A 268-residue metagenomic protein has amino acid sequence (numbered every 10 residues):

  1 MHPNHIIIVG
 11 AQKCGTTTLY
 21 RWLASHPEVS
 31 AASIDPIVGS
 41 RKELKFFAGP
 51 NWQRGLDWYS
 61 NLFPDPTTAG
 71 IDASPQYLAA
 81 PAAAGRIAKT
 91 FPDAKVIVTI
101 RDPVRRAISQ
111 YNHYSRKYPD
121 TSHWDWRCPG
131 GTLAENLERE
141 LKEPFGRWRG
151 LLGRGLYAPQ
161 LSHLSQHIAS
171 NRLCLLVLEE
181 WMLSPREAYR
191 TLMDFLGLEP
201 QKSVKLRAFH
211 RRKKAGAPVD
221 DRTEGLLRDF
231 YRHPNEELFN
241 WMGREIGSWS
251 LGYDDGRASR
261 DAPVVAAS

Functional and structural regions predicted by a protein language model:
M1-L78, K89-A94, T99, V104-L141 (+3 more regions): PAPS-dependent sulfotransferase catalytic core
P27, L44-K45, P75, R149 (+3 more regions): Flexible, active-site-adjacent loop/turn segments at secondary-structure boundaries
R41-E43, E140-G146, K213-T223: Short, contiguous pre-domain boundary segments
N51-D65, D120-T191, E199, D229: PAPS-dependent sulfotransferase catalytic domain
D72-P75, W148-L152, R222, L226: Short, surface-exposed alpha-helical recognition segments that flank or form part of ligand/macromolecule-binding
Q76-A80, M182-P185: Alpha-helix N-cap/loop-to-helix initiation residues
A83-R86: A short acidic, amphipathic alpha-helical/loop segment
S162-P263: The conserved 3'-phosphoadenosine-5'-phosphosulfate
